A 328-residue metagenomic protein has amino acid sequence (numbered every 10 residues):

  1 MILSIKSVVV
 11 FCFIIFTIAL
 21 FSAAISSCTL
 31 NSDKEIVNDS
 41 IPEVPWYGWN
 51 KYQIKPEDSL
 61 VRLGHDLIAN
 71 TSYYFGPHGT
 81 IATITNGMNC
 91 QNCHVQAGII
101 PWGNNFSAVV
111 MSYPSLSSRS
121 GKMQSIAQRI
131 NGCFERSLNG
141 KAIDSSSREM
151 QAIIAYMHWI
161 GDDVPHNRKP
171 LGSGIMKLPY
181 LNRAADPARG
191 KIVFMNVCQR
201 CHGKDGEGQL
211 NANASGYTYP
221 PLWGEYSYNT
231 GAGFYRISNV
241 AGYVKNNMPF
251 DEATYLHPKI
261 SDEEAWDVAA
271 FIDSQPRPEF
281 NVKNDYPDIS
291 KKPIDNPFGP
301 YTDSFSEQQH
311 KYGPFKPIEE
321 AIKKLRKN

Functional and structural regions predicted by a protein language model:
M1-K6: N-terminal secretory signal peptides that target proteins for export/translocation
C12-A23: Bacterial N-terminal signal peptides
I41-I81, D162-M195, Q209: Electrostatic cytochrome c docking/interface patches
L63, R129, C133-K169, L256-P287 (+2 more regions): C-terminal capping alpha-helices of c-type cytochrome domains
G64, G87-A97, I153, G190-Q209 (+2 more regions): The canonical Cys-X-X-Cys-His
P77-A127, G208-P249: Gly/Gly-Pro-rich "capping" loops immediately C-terminal to redox-active cysteine motifs in periplasmic/lumenal
